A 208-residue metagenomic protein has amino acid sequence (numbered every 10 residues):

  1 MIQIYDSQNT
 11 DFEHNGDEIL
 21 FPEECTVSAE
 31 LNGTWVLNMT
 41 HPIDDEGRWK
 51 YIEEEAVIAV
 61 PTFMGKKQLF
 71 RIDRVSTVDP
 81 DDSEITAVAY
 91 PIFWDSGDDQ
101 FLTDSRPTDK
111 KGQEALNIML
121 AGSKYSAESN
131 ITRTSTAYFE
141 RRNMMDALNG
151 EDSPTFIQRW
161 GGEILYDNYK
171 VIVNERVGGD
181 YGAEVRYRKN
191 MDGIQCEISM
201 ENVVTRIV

Functional and structural regions predicted by a protein language model:
M1-Y51, Y90-W94: Juxtamembrane "anchor/assembly" segments of surface/extracellular structural proteins
E30, N38-M39, A89, L102-E128 (+2 more regions): Amphipathic, non-transmembrane alpha-helical segments in extracytoplasmic/periplasmic proteins
E46, E53-I131: Surface-exposed cap/loop segments at beta↔alpha junctions
I52-I58, M145, R188-N190: Glycine-centered loop/turn motifs
I85, K170-I172: Hydrophobic residues embedded in beta-strands of well-ordered beta-sheets
I92-Q100, G178-Y187: Short, charged/polar, Gly/Pro-enriched secondary-structure boundary elements
E128-E140, E175: Short, conserved phosphate-binding/catalytic loop or strand-edge motifs used in phosphoryl-/nucleotidyl-transfer
G182-V208: Acidic, small/polar-enriched beta strand-loop surface segments
